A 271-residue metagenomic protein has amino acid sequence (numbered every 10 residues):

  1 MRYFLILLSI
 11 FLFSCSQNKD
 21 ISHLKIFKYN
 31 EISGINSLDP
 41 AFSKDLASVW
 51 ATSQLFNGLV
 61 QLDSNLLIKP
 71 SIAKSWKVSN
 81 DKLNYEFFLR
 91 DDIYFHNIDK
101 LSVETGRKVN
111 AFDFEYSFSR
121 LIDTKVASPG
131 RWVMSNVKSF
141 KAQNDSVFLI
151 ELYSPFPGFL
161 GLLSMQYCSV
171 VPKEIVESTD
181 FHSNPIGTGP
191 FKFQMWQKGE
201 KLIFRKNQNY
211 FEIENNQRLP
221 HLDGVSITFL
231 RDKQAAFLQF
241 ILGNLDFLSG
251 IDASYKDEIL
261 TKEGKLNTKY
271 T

Functional and structural regions predicted by a protein language model:
F13-S14: C-terminal motif of bacterial Sec signal peptides marking the signal peptidase cleavage site
H23-N36, K74, N84-F88, F114-S117 (+5 more regions): Short, well-ordered beta-strand elements
N30-N80, S119, V126, I186: N-terminal lobe/hinge region of extracytoplasmic solute-binding protein
S33-V49, I72, D99-T105, G130 (+1 more regions): A structural "hinge/loop" feature
S75-V126, A236-Q239: Aromatic- and charge-enriched surface segment that lines or borders ligand/interaction sites
K77, V126-K173: Surface-exposed binding/hinge segments that line and control ligand-binding clefts or catalytic entry sites
F156-P220, G224-S226, D232-A235: Gly/Pro-rich hinge or "lid" segments in bacterial periplasmic/extracellular proteins
Q194-R205, T228-T271: Extracellular/periplasmic solute-recognition and catalytic clefts
